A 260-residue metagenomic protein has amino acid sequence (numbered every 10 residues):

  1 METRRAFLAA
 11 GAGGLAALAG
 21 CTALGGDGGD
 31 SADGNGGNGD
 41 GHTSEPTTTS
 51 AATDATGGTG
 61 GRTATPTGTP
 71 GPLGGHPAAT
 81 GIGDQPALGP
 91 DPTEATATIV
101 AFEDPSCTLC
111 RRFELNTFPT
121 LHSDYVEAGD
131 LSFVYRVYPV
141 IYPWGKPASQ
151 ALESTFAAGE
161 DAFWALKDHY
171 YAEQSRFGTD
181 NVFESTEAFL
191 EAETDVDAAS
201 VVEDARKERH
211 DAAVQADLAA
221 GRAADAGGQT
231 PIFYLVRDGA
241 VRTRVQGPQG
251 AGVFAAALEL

Functional and structural regions predicted by a protein language model:
M1-L260: Terminal disorder- and signal-encoded targeting elements
